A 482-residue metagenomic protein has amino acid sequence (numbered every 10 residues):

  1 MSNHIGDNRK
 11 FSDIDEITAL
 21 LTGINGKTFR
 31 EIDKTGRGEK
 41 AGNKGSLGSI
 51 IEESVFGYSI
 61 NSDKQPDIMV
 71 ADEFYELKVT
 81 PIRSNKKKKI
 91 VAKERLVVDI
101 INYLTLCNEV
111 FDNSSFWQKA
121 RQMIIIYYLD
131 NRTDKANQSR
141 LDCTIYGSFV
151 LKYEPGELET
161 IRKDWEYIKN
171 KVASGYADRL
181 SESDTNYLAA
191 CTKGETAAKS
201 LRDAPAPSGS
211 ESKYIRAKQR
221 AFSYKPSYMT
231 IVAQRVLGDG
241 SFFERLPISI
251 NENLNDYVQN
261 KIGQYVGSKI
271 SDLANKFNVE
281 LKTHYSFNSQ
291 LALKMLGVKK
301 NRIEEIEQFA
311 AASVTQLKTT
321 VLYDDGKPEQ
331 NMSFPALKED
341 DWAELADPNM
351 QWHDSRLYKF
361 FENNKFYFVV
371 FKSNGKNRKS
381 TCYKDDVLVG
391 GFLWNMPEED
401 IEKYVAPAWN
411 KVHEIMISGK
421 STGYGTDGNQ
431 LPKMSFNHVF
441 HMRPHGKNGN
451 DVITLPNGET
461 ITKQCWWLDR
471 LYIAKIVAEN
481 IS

Functional and structural regions predicted by a protein language model:
M1-F74, V79-S482: Nucleic-acid endonuclease domains
